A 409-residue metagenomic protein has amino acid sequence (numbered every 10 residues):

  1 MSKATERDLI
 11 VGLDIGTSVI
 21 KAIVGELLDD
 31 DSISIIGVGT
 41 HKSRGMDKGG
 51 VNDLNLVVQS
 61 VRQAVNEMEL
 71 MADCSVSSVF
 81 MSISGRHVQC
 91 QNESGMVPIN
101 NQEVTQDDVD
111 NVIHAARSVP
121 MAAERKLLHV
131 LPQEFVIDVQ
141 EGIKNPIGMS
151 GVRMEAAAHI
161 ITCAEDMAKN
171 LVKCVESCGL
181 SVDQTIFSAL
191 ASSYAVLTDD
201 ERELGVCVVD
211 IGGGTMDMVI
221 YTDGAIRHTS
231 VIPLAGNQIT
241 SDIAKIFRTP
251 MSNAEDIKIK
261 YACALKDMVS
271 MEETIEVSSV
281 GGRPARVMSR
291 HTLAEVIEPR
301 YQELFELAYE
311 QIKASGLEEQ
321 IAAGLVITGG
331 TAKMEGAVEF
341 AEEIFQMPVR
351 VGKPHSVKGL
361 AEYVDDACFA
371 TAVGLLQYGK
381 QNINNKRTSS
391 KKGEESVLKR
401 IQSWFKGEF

Functional and structural regions predicted by a protein language model:
M1-V19, I23-V208, A225-R227, G236 (+8 more regions): Nucleotide/phosphate-binding catalytic cleft detector across ATP-hydrolyzing and phosphate-transferring enzymes
D14, D210, E303, E310 (+1 more regions): Extended, folded domain segments that form the structural surfaces/walls around functional sites
V58-V65, Y301, F305, Y309: Short, hydrophobic/amphipathic alpha-helical packing segments that form internal helix faces or helix-helix interfaces
M81-R86, A323-K333: Glycine-rich beta-strand-to-loop/alpha-helix junction loops that act as flexible
G213-T215: Short acidic, Gly/Ser-rich segments with clustered Asp/Glu that frequently serve as metal-coordination loops in enzyme
M218-V219: A structural feature that tracks compact, well-ordered secondary-structure segments with a strong bias toward
T222: A cytosolic small-molecule/anion-sensing beta-strand core signal
A308, I327, L375: Hydrophobic, well-ordered secondary-structure elements that form the walls of internal hydrophobic environments
